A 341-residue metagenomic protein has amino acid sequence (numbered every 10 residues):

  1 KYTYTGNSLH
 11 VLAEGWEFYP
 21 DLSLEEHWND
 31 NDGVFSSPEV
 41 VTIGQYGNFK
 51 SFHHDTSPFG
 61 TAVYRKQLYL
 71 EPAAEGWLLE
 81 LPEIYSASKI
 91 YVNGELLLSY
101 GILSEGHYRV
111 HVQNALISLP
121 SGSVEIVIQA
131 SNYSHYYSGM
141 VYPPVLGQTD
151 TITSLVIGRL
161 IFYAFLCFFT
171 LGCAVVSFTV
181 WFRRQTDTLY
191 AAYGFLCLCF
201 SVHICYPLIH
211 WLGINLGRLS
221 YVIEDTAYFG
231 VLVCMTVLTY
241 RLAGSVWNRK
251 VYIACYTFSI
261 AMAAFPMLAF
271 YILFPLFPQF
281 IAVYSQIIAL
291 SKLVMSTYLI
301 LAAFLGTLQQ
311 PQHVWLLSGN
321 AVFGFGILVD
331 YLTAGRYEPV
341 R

Functional and structural regions predicted by a protein language model:
K1, V92-E125, A130-Y142: Beta-strand-rich ligand-recognition modules
K1-A73: Extended carbohydrate-recognition surfaces in non-catalytic/accessory domains of CAZymes and lectin-like proteins
T61-Q67, G76-L78, N114-L116, S123-E125: Intrinsic-disorder/low-complexity, polar/charged segments enriched in Ser/Thr/Lys/Arg/Asp/Glu/Gln
L68-L70, A74-N93, I126-I128: Aromatic-lined ligand-binding clefts that engage carbohydrates, nucleic acids, or primary amines
N132-G158: Glycine/proline-rich low-complexity spacer/linker segments in large multi-domain proteins
Q148-R184, Y284-T307: First transmembrane helix
C173-V202: Juxtamembrane interface at the cytosolic side of transmembrane helices
S201-R341: Interfacial "cap-and-anchor" motif at the non-cytosolic start of specific transmembrane alpha-helices
